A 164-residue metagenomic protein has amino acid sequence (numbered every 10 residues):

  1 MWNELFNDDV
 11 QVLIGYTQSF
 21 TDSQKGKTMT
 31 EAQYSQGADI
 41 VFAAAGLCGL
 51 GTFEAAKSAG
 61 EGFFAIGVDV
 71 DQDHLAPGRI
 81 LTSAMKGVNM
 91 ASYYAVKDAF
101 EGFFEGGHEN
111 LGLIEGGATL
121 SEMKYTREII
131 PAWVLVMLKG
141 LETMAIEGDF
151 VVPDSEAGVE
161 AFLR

Functional and structural regions predicted by a protein language model:
M1-R164: A residue-level marker of the well-folded mature domains of exported/periplasmic proteins
